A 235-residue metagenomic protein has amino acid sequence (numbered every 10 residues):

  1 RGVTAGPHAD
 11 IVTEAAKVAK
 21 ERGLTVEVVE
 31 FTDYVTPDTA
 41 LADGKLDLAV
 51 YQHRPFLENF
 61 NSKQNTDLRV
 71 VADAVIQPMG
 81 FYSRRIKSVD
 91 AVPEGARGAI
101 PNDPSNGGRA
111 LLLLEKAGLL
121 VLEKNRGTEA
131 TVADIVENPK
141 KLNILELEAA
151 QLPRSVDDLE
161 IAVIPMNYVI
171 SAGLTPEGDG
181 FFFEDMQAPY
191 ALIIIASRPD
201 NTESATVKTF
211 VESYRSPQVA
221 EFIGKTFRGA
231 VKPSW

Functional and structural regions predicted by a protein language model:
A5-E27: Short, polar/charged alpha-helical segment
G6, E30-Y34, G44, L48-E58 (+4 more regions): Beta->alpha turn/N-cap motifs
V29-T39, R126-R154: Short helix-initiation/N-cap motifs at beta->coil->alpha
N59-V71, I86, D158, V163 (+1 more regions): Ligand-binding "clamshell"
V71-L120, A220: A conserved helix-loop-strand patch within extracytoplasmic ligand-binding domains of the periplasmic binding
P78-V89, A191-S204: A bilobed periplasmic-binding-protein/Venus flytrap-type ligand-binding module shared by bacterial periplasmic
E94, T202-S213: Short amphipathic alpha-helical coupling segments at ligand-binding clamshell hinges and other catalytic/signaling
G108-E115, Y214-S234: Periplasmic-binding protein-like
